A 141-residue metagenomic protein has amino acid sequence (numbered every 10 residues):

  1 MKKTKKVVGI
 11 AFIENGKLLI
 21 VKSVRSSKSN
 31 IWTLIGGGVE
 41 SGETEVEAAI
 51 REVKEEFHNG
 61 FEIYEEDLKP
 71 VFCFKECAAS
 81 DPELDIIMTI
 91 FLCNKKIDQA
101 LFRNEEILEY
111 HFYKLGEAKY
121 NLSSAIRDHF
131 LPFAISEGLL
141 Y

Functional and structural regions predicted by a protein language model:
M1-L19, I35, S41: Conserved N-terminal beta-strand and adjoining loop/helix that marks the start of the Nudix/MutT-like hydrolase domain
K2-K5, I13, S27, D81-I86 (+2 more regions): A generic fold-level signal
K5-K6, F72-A100, K114-G116, F133: Active-site-adjacent beta-strand/loop module that shapes the phosphate/pyrophosphate-binding cleft
G16, G37, R51, E105 (+1 more regions): Structural detector for helix-capping/boundary residues
K17-I35, A48: N-terminal first-folded block
S27-W32, L101-Y141: Nudix hydrolase/Nudix homology domain
L34-K69: The catalytic Nudix box helix
